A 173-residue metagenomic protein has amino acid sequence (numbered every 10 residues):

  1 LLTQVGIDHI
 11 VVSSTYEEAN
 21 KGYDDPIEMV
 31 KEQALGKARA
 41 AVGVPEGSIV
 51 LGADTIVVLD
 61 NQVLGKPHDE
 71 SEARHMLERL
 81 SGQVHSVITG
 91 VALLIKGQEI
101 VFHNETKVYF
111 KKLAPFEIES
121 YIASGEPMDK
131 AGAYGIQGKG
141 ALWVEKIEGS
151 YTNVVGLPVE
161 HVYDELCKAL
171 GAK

Functional and structural regions predicted by a protein language model:
L1-V12, A169-K173: N-terminal G-site helix/loop of the GST-like fold
V5-Y23, E99-E105: Short glycine-rich, Thr/Ser-proximal phosphate-binding strand/loop in the N-terminal lobe of ATP-dependent enzymes
D24-K173: Anionic-ligand binding patches
